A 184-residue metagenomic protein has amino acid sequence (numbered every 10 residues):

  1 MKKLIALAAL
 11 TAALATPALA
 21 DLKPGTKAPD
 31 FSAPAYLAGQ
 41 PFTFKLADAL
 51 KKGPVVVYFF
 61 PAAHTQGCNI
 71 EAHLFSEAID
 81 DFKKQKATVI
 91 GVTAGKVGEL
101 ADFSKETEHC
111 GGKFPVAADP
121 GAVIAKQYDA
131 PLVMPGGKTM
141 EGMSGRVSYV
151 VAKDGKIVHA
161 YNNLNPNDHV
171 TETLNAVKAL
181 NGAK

Functional and structural regions predicted by a protein language model:
L4-A13: Sec-dependent N-terminal signal peptides
A15-P17: N-terminal signal peptide c-region/cleavage motif recognized by signal peptidases
L19-K184: Chalcogenol-based redox active-site neighborhoods
